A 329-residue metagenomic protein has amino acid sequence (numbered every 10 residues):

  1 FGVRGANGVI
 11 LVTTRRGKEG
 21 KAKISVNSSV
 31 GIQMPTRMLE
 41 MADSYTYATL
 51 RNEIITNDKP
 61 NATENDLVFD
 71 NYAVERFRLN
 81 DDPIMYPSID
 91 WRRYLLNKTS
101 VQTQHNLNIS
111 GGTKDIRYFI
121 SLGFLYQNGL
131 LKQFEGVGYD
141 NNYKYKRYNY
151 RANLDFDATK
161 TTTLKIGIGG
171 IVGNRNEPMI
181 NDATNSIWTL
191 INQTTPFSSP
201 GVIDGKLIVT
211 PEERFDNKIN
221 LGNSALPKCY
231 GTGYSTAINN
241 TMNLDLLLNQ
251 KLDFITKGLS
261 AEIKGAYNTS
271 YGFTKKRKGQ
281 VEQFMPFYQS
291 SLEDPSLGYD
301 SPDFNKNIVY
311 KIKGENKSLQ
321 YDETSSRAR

Functional and structural regions predicted by a protein language model:
F1-T241, L247-Q250: Membrane-proximal, glycine/serine-rich, low-complexity loop/turn segments characteristic of large bacterial
L125-R147, E177-D182, A237-N243, F254-R329: Small-side-chain secondary-structure face that scaffolds active or pore-lining regions
